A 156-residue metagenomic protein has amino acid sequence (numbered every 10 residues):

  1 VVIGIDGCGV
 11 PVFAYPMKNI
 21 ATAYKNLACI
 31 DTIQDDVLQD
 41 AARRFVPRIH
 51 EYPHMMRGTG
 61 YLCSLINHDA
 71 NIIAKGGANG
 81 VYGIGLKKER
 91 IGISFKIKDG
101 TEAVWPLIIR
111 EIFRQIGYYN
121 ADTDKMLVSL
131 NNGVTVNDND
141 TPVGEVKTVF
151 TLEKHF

Functional and structural regions predicted by a protein language model:
V1-Q34: Active-site-proximal helix/loop microenvironment of the serine DD-peptidase/beta-lactamase transpeptidase fold
L27-F156: Structured C-terminal helix/loop/strand segments within mature extracytoplasmic catalytic/sensor domains
